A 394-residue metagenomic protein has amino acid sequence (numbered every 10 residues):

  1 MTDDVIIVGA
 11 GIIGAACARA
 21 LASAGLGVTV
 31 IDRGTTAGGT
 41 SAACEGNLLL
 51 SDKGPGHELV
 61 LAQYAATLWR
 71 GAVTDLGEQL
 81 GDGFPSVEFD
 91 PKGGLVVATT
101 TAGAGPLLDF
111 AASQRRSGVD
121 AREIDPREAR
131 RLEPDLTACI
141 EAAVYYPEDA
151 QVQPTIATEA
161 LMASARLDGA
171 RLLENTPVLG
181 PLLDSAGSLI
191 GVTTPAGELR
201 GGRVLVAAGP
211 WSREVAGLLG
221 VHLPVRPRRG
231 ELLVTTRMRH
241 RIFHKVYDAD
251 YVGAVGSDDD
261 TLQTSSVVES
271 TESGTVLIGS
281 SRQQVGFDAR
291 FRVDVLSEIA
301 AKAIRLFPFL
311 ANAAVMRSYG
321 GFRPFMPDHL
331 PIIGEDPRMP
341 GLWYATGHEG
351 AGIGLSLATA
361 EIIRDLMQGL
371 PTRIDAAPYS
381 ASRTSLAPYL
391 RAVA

Functional and structural regions predicted by a protein language model:
D3-T29: N-terminal Rossmann-like FAD-binding beta1-loop-alpha1 element of flavoenzymes
I6-V8, L199-W211, A360: Short hydrophobic core segments
R19-A20, N47-L48, Q79-D90, S188 (+2 more regions): Active-site substrate-recognition segment that forms the wall of the catalytic cavity or substrate channel
S23-A42: Glycine-rich FAD pyrophosphate-binding loop
G46-L132, A303: Dinucleotide-binding Rossmann-like beta1-alpha1 core, especially the glycine-rich loop that anchors the ADP
F84-V96, F110, A121-P126, R130-D168 (+3 more regions): Helix-loop-beta segment of a Rossmann-like dinucleotide-binding subdomain
V144-G202: Helical element adjacent to the flavin cofactor pocket in flavoenzyme catalytic cores
P154, D288-R290, D294-A394: C-terminal catalytic lobe of FAD-dependent flavoproteins
